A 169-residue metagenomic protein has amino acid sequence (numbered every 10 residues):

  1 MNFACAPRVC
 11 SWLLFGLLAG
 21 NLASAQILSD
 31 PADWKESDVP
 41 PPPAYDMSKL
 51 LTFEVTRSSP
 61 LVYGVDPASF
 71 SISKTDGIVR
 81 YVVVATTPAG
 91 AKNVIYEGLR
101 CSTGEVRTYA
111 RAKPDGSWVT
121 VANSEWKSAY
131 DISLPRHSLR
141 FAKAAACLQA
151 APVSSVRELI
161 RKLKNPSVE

Functional and structural regions predicted by a protein language model:
M1-P7: N-terminal secretory signal peptides that target proteins for export/translocation
C10-N21: Bacterial N-terminal signal peptides
Q26-Y96: N-terminal secretory signal peptides
S29, P40, R107, A151-S154: Secreted/processed peptides and extracellular or luminal domains of membrane proteins
Y81, V106-A110: Short hydrophobic/aromatic-rich beta-strand segments that constitute the beta-sheet cores of beta-sandwich/beta-barrel
T86, A110-S117: Short, solvent-exposed aromatic-acidic interface loops
I95-E105: A short, surface-exposed beta-strand/turn
V119-E169: C-terminal partner/receptor-binding element of secreted or periplasmic proteins
